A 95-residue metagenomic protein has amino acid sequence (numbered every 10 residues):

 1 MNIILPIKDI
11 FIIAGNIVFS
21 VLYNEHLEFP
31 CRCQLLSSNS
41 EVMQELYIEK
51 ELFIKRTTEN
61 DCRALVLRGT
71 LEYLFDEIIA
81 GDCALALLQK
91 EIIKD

Functional and structural regions predicted by a protein language model:
N2-N24, E28-D95: Beta-strand/loop-dominated core regions that host nucleotide or nucleotide-derived cofactor-binding catalytic loops
